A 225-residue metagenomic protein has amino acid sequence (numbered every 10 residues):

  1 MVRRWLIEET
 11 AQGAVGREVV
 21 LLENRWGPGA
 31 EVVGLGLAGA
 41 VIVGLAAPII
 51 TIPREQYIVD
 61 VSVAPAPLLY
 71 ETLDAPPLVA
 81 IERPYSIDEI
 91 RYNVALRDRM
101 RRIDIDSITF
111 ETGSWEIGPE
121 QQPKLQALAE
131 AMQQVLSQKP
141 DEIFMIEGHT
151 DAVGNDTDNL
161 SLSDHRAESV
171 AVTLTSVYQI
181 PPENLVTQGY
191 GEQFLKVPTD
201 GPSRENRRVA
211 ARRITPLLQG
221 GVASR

Functional and structural regions predicted by a protein language model:
M1-L21: Intrinsically disordered, low-complexity segments enriched in Gly/Tyr/His/Pro and basic residues
I7, V19-V20, L73-V79, K196 (+1 more regions): Generic preference for hydrophobic/aromatic residues in regular secondary structure cores
E23-F144, S176, E183, T215-R225: Periplasmic peptidoglycan-binding/tethering modules of Gram-negative envelope proteins
G118-P123, E147-R225: Periplasmic OmpA-like peptidoglycan-binding domain that tethers envelope proteins to the cell wall
